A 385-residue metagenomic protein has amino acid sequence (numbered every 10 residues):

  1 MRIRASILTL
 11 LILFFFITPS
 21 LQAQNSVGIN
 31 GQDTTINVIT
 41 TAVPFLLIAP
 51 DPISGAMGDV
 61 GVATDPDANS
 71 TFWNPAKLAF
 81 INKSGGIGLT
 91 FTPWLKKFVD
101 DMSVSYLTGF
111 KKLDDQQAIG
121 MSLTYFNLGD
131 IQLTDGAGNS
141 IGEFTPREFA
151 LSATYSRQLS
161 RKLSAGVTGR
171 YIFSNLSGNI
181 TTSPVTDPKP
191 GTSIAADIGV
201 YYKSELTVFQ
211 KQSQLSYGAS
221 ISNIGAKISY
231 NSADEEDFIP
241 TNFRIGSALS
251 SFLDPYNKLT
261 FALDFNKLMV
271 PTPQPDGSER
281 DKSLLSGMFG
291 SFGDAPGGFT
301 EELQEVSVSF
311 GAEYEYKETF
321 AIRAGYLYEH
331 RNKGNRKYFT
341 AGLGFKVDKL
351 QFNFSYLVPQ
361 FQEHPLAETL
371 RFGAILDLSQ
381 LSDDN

Functional and structural regions predicted by a protein language model:
M1, F16-I17, Y202: Generic cytosolic/nucleocytoplasmic N-terminal low-complexity/intrinsically disordered segments
M1-L8: Bacterial N-terminal signal peptides that target proteins for export
T9-T18: Bacterial N-terminal signal peptides
T18-Q24: Bacterial Sec-dependent signal peptides at the C-terminal "C-region" and cleavage site
Q24-N385: Subset of outer-membrane beta-barrel
